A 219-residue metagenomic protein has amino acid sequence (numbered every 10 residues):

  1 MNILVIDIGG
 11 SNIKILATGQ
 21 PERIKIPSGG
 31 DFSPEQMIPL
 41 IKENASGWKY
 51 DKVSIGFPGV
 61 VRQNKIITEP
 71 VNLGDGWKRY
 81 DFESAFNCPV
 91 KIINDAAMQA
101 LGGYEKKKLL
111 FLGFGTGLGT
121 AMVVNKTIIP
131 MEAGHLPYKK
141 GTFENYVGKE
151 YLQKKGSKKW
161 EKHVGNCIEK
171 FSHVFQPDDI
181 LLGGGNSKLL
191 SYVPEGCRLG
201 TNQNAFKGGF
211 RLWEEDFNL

Functional and structural regions predicted by a protein language model:
N2-P39, G47, V124-K154: Short glycine-rich, Thr/Ser-proximal phosphate-binding strand/loop in the N-terminal lobe of ATP-dependent enzymes
V5, I93, G183: Generic enzyme active-site microenvironment
I13, Y80, S84-Q99, K108 (+1 more regions): Glycine-rich phosphate-binding loop plus the immediately following alpha-helix
I13-A17, G59, L101, L118-V124: Short beta-strand scaffold segments in enzyme catalytic cores
G29-K42, S46-S54, V60-K108, E195-F217: Glycine-rich phosphate-binding loop and adjoining helix at the ATP-binding site of ATP-dependent phosphoryl-transfer
Y50, E161-L181: Proline-aspartate-enriched helix->loop->beta-strand connector
V53-G59, F114-T116, P177-N186, G200-N202: Glycine-rich beta-strand-to-loop/alpha-helix junction loops that act as flexible
K188-Y192: Short active-site-adjacent structural elements
